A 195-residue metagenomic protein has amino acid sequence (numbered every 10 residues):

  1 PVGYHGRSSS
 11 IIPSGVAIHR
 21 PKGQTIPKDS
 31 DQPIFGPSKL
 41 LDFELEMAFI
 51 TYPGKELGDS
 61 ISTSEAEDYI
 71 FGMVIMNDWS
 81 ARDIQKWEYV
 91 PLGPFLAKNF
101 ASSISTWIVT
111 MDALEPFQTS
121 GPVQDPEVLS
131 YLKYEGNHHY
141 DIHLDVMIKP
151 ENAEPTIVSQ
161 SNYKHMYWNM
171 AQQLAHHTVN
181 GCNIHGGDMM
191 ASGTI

Functional and structural regions predicted by a protein language model:
P1-S159, W168-A171: Active-site microenvironments in enzyme catalytic cores
S159-M190: Hydrophobic alpha-helical bundle architecture
T194-I195: Short, surface-exposed secondary-structure boundary micro-motifs
